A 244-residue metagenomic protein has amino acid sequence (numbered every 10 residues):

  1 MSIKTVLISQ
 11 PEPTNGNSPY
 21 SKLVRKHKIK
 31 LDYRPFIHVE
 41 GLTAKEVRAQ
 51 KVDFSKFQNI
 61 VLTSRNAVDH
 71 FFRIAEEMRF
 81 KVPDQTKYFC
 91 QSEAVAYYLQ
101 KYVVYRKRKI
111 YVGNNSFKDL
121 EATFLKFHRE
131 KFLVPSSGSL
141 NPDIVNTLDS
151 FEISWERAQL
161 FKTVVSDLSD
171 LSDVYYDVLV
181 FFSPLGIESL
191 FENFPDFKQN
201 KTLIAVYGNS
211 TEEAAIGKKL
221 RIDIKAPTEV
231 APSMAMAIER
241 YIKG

Functional and structural regions predicted by a protein language model:
M1-G244: Conserved beta-alpha
